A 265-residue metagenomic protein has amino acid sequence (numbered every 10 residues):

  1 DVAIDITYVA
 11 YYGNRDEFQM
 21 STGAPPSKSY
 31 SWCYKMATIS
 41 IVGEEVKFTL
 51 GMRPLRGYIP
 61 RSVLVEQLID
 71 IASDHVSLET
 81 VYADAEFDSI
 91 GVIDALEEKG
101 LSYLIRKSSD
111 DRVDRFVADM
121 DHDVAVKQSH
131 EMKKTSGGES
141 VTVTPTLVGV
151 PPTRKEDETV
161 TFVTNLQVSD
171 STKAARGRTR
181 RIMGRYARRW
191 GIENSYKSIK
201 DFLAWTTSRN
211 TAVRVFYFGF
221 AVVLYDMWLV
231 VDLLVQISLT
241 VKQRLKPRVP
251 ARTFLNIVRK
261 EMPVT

Functional and structural regions predicted by a protein language model:
D1-G43: Active-site-proximal, Lys/Arg-enriched surface segment that forms a nucleic-acid-binding/basic interface patch
D1-V9, I39, L78-D88, Y103 (+3 more regions): Short, conserved catalytic/metal-binding motifs centered on acidic residues
G13-R15, S89-L96, R112-A118: A short acidic (Asp/Glu
R53-H75: Active-site beta-loop-alpha junctions of metal-dependent nucleic acid enzymes, especially the RNase H-like/DDE
I71-D74, I93-S102: Short, surface-exposed basic-aromatic patches at helix termini and helix-loop junctions that form
K99-N194, S198-K200: An anionic, glycine-rich sequence signature occurring as long contiguous blocks
M120-G149, K155, D201, G219-T265: A short, flexible helix-boundary coil/loop motif
V126, K173-Y186, S198-F218, V235-L239 (+1 more regions): Short, solvent-exposed helix-loop connector elements
